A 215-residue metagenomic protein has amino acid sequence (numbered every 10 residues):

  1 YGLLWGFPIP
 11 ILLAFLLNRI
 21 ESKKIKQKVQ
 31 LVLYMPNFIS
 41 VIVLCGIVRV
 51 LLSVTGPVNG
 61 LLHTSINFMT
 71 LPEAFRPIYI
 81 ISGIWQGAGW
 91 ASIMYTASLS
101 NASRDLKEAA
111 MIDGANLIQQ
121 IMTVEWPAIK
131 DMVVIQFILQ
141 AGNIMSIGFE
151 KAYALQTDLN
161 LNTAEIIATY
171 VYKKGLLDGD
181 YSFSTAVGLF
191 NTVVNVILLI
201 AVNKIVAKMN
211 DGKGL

Functional and structural regions predicted by a protein language model:
Y1-L215: A structural signal for multi-pass alpha-helical bundles of membrane permease subunits that mediate small-molecule
